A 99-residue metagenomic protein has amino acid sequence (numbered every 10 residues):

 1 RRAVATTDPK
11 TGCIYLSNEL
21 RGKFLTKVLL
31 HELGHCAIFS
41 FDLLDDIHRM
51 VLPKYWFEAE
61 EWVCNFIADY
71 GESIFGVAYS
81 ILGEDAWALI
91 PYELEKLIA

Functional and structural regions predicted by a protein language model:
R1-L25, C36-D45, W56-E60, D69: Active-site scaffold of zinc-dependent metalloenzymes
L25, Y55, Y92, L97-A99: Compositionally biased, non-globular sequence tracts
E32: Walker B catalytic acidic pair
H35, V63, K96-A99: Intrinsically disordered, low-complexity segments enriched in glycine/proline and serine/threonine
H48-Y92: Post-HExxH zinc-binding segment in Zn-dependent metallohydrolases
